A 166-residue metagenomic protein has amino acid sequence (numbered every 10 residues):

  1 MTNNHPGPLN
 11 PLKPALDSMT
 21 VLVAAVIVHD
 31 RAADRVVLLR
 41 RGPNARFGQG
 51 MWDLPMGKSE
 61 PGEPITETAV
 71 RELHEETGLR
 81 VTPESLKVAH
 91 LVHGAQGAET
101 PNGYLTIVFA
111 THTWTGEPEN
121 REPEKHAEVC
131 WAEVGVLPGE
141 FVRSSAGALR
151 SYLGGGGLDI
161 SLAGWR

Functional and structural regions predicted by a protein language model:
M1-A25: Acidic, metal-coordinating catalytic segment for phosphate/diphosphate chemistry, firing primarily on the Nudix
D17-T20, G48-M51, E99-L105, P123-H126: A generic structural micro-feature
A32-D34, H90-P118, C130, L153: Active-site-adjacent beta-strand/loop module that shapes the phosphate/pyrophosphate-binding cleft
D34-E75: Conserved Nudix-box catalytic region and its N-terminal flanking loop in Nudix hydrolases and closely related
R80-H90: A short coil-to-beta-strand element that immediately follows conserved catalytic motifs
V108, E119-G154: NUDIX/MutT-family hydrolases
G155-R166: Acidic/histidine-enriched, glycine/proline-rich intrinsically disordered or flexible terminal extensions
